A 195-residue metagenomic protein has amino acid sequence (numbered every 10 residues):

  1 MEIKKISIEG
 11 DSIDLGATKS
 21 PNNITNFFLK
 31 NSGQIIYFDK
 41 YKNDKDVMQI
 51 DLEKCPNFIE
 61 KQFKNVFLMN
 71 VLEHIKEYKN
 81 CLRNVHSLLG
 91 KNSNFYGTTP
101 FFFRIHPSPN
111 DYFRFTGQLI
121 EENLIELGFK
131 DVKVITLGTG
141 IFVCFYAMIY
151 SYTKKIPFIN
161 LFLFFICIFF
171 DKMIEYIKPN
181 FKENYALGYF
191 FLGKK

Functional and structural regions predicted by a protein language model:
M1: Conserved SAM-binding loop and adjacent beta-strand
K5-H106, G117-E121, F191-G193: Conserved SAM-binding loop
K76-N80, N84, G90, N94-K194: S-adenosyl-L-methionine-dependent methyltransferase catalytic module, highlighting the catalytic core
